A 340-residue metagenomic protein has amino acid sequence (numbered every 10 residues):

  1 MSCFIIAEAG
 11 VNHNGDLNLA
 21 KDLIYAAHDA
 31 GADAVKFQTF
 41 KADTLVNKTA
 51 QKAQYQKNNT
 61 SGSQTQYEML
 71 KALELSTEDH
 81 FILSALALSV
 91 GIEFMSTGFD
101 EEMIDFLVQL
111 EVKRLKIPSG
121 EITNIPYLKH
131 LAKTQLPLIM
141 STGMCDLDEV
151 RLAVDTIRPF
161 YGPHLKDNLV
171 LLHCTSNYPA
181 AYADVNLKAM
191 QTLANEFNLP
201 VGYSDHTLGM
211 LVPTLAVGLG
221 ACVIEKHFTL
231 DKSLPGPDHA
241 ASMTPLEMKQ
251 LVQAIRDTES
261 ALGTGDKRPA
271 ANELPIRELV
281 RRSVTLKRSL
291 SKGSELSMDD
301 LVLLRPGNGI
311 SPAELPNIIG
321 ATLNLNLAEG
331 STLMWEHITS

Functional and structural regions predicted by a protein language model:
M1-S340: Catalytic cores and adjacent flexible loops of soluble metabolic enzymes that perform enolate/carbanion chemistry on
